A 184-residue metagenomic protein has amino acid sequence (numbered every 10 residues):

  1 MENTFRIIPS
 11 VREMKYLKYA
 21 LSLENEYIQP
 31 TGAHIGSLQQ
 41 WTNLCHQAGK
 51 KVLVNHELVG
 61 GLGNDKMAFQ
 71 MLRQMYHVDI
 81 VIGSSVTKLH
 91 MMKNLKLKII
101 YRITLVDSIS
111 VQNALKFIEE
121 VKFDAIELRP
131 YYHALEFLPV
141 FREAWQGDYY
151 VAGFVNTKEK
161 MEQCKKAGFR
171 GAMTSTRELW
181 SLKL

Functional and structural regions predicted by a protein language model:
M1, L17, S37-V78, S84-L97 (+2 more regions): N-terminal active-site wall of soluble small-molecule enzyme domains
M1-Y16, L21: N-terminal basic/disordered segments at the start of proteins
N3-I7, E24-E26, A48-V52, H77-D79 (+4 more regions): Short, well-ordered coil/turn segments that N-cap beta-strands
I8-R12, E26-H34, N55-G61, M75-V86 (+3 more regions): Catalytic beta/alpha-barrel core
K15-N43: N-terminal start-of-domain structural block
L17-A20, M67-M75, N113-E120, L138-V140 (+2 more regions): Catalytic cores of alpha/beta
Y19-S22, L89-L95, F141, Q163-C164 (+1 more regions): Short loop/helix-cap segments at secondary-structure boundaries that form the rim of catalytic
I28-A33, K88, L128-H133, F154-K160 (+1 more regions): Glycine-rich phosphate-binding active-site loops on the catalytic face of alpha/beta enzymes
